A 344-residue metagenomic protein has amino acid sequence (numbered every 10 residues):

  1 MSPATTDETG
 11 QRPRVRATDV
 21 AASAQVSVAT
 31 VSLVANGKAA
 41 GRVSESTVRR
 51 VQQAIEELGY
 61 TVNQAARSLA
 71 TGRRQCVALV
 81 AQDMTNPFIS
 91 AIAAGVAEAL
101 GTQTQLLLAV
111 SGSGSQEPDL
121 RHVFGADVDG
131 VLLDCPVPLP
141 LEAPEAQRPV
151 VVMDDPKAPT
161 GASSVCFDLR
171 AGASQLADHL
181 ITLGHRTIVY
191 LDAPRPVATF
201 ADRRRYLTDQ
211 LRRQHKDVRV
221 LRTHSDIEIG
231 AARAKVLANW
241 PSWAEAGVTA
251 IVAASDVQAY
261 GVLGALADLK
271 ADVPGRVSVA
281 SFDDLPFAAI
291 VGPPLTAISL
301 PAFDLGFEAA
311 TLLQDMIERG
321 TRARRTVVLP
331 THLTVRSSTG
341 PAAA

Functional and structural regions predicted by a protein language model:
M1-G72: N-terminal helix-turn-helix DNA-binding module of bacterial transcription factors
M1-P3, R12, G72, C76-D178 (+3 more regions): Alpha-helical recognition/docking segments in bacterial nutrient-uptake and carbohydrate-utilization systems
V28-L33, L69-D83, H179, T187-P194: Short beta-strand segments enriched in small/hydrophobic residues
L58-N63, G112-G114, L133-C135, L263: Short gly/ser/thr-rich secondary-structure transition/capping motifs
Q64, Q82-A91, A109-Q116, V165-Q175 (+5 more regions): Hinge/beta->alpha junction and helix N-cap segments in small-molecule ligand-binding domains
D127-C135, V189-L191, L221-R222, W243-S255 (+1 more regions): Periplasmic-binding protein-like
A238-A344: Flexible loop/turn connectors
